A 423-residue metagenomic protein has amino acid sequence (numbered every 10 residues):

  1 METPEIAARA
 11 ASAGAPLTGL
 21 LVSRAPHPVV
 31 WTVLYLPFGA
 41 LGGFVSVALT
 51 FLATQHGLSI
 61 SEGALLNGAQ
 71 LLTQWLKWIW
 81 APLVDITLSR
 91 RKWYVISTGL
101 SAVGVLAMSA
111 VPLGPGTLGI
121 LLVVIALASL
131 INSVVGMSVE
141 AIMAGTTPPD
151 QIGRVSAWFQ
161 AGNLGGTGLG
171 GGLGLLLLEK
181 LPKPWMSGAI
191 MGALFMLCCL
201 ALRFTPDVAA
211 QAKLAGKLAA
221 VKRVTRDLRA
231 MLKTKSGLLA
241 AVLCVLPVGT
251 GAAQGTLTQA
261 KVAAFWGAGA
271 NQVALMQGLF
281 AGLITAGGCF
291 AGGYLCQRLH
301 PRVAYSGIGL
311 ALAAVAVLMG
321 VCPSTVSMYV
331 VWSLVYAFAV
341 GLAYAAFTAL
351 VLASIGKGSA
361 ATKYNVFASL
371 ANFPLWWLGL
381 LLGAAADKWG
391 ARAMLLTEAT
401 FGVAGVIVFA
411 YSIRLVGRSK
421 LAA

Functional and structural regions predicted by a protein language model:
R9-A25, A209-L239: Juxtamembrane intracellular "pre-TM" segments in multi-pass secondary transporters
A13-Q74, L239, L243, G249-A263: Helix-loop boundary and gating motifs at the non-cytosolic
L76-S89, G287-P301, A386-D387: Helix-to-loop junctions at the C-terminal end of transmembrane segments in multipass secondary transporters
I86-G99, Q297-G309: Cytoplasmic membrane-interface "Motif A"-like loop-to-helix N-cap segments of 12-TM Major Facilitator Superfamily
G99-P115, L310-S324: C-terminal ends and interior cores of transmembrane alpha-helices in multi-pass membrane transporters/permeases
V134-T147, L342-G356: Intracellular juxtamembrane helix-capping segments at the cytosolic ends of symmetry-related transmembrane helices
R154-G172, A368-G379: Glycine-rich segments within core transmembrane alpha-helices of 12-TM secondary carriers
R302-F347: C-terminal transmembrane helical hairpin of 12-TM major facilitator-type secondary transporters
